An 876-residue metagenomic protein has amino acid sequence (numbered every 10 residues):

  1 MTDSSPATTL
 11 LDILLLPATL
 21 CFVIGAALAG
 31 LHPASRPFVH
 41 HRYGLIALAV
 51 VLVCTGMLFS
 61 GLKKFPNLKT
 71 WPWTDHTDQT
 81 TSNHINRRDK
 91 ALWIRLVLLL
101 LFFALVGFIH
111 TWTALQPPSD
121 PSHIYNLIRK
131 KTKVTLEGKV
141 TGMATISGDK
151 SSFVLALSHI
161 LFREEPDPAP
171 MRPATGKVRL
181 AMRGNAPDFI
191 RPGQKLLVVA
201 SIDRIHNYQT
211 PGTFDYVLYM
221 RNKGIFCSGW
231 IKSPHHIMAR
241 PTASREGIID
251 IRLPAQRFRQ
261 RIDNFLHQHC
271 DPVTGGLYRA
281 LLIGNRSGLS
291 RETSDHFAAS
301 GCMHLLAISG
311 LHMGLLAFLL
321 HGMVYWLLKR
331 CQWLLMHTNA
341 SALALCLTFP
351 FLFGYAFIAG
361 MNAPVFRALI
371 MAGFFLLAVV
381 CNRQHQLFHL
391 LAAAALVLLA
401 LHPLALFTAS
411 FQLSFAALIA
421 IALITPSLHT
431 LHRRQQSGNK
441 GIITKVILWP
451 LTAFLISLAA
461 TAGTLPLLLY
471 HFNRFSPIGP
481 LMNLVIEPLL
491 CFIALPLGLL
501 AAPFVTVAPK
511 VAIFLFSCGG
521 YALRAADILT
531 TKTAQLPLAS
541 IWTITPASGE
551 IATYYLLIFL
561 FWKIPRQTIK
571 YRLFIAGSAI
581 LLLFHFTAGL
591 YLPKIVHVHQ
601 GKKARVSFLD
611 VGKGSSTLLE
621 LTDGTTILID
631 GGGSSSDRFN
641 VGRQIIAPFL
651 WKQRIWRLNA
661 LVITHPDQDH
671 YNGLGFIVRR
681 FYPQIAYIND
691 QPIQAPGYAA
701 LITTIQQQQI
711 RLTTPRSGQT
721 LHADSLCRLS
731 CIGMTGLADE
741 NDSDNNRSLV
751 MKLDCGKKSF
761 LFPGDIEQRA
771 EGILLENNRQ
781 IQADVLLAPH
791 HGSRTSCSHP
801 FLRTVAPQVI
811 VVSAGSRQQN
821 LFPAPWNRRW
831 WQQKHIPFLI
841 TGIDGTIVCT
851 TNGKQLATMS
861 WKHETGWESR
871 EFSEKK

Functional and structural regions predicted by a protein language model:
M1-I124, K131-K133, R367: N-terminal leader/targeting segments
T2-D12, H84-A91, L334-T338, A539-T545 (+1 more regions): Short, Lys/Arg-rich N-terminal segment immediately upstream of the first membrane anchor
T2-T9, D75, I85-N86, W93-V97 (+7 more regions): Membrane-interface helix/helix-cap signal primarily in integral membrane proteins
P6-L15, L20, G25, V198 (+7 more regions): Aromatic-rich juxtamembrane segments at the membrane interface
T9-N67, T408-F411, F415, I513-K563: Membrane-embedded alpha-helical segments of integral membrane proteins
P17, G229, S290-P480, T543-H599 (+6 more regions): Hydrophobic alpha-helical transmembrane segments in multi-pass membrane proteins
H76-Q79, S151, N185-S201, L218-Y219 (+3 more regions): Non-globular, low-confidence helical/coil segments that flank catalytic cores
G247, I251-C270, L277, N285 (+15 more regions): Hydrophobic alpha-helical segments of integral membrane proteins, encompassing both true transmembrane helices
